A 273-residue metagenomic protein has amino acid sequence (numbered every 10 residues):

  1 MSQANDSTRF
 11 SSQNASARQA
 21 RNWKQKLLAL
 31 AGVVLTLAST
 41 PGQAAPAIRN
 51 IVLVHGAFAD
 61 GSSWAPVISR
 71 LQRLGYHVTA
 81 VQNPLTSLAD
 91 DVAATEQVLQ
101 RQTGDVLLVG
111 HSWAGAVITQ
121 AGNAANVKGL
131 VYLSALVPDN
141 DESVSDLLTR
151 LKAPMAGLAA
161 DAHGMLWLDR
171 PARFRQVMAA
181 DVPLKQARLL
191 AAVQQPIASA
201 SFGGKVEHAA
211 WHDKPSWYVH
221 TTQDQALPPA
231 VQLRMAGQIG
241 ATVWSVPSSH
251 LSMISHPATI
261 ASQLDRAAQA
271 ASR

Functional and structural regions predicted by a protein language model:
S39-P41: N-terminal signal peptide c-region/cleavage motif recognized by signal peptidases
P46-T103: Active-site catalytic motif of lipid deacylating hydrolases and related acyltransferases
V109-G110, A114, I118: Gly/Ala-rich beta-loop-alpha elbow adjacent to hydrolase catalytic centers
N126-V127, V131-P171, A198, M235: Flexible "cap/lid" loop of the alpha/beta hydrolase fold
A192-A210: Active-site nucleophile elbow and catalytic-triad environment of alpha/beta-hydrolase enzymes
Y218-H220: Short beta-strand/loop motif that positions the catalytic acidic residue of the alpha/beta-hydrolase fold
T222-S248: Conserved loop-alpha-helix segment in the C-terminal half of the alpha/beta-hydrolase fold that carries the catalytic
W244-R273: Catalytic active-site module of serine/aspartate enzymes centered on a nucleophile-bearing elbow/loop
